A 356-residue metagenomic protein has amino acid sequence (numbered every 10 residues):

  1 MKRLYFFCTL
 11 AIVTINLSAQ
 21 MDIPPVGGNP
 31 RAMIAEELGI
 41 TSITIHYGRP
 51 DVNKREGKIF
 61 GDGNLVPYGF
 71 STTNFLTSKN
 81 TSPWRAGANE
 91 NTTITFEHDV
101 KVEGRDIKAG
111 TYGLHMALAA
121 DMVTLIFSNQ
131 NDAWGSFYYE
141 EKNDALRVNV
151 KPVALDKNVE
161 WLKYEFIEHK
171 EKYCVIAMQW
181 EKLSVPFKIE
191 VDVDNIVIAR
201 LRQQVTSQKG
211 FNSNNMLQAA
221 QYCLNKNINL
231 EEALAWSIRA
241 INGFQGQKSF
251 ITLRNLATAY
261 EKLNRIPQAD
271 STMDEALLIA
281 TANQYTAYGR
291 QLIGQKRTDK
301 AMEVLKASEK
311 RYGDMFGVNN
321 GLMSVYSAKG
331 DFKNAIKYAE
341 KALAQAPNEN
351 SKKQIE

Functional and structural regions predicted by a protein language model:
M1-D22: Bacterial Sec-dependent N-terminal signal peptides
M21-G39: Short N-terminal segments immediately surrounding and downstream of signal-peptide cleavage
H46-A109, H115-N215: Extended, well-structured beta-strand/loop surface patches that form recognition or cofactor-anchoring regions within
L201-K209, I241, D274-L278, E309 (+2 more regions): A conserved position within tetratricopeptide repeats
S213-S324: Alpha-helical adaptor scaffolds
N334-E356: Terminal, low-structured helical/coil segments at or just beyond the last alpha-helical repeat
